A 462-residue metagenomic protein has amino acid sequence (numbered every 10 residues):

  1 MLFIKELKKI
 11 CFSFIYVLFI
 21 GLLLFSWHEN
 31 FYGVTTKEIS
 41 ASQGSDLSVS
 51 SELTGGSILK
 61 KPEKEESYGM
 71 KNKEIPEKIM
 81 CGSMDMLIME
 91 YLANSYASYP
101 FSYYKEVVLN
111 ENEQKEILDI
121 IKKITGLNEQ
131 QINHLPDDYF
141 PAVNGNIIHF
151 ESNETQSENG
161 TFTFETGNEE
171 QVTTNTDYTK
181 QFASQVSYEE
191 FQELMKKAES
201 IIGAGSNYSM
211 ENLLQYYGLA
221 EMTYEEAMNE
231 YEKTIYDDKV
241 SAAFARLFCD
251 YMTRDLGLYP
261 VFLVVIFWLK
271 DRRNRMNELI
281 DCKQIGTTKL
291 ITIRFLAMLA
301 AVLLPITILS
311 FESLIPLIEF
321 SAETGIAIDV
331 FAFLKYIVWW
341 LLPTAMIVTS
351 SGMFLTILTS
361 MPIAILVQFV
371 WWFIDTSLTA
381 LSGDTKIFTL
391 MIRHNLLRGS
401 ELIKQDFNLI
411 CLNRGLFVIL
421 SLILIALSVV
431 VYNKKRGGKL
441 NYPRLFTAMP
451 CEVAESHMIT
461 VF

Functional and structural regions predicted by a protein language model:
M1-K8, M252, L263-L304: Helix-loop-helix units of permease transmembrane domains in multi-pass membrane transporters, especially ABC
M1-L22, G437-A448: Aromatic- and glycine-rich beta-strand/loop motifs that create alpha-glucan
I4, T176-E189, W268-I280, L341-I363: Cytoplasmic juxtamembrane interface segments
Y16-I20, L334-W339, I365-V367, R414-G415: Hydrophobic alpha-helical transmembrane segments
L22-V108, E113, I201-F262, F267 (+1 more regions): Secretory targeting signals
G33-S157, T161, E230-Y236, V367-M449 (+2 more regions): Terminal transmembrane helical anchor/hairpin motif
K37, R272-R273, E312, P316 (+6 more regions): Membrane-interfacial segments
L118-A245: Transport-system extracytoplasmic interface segments
